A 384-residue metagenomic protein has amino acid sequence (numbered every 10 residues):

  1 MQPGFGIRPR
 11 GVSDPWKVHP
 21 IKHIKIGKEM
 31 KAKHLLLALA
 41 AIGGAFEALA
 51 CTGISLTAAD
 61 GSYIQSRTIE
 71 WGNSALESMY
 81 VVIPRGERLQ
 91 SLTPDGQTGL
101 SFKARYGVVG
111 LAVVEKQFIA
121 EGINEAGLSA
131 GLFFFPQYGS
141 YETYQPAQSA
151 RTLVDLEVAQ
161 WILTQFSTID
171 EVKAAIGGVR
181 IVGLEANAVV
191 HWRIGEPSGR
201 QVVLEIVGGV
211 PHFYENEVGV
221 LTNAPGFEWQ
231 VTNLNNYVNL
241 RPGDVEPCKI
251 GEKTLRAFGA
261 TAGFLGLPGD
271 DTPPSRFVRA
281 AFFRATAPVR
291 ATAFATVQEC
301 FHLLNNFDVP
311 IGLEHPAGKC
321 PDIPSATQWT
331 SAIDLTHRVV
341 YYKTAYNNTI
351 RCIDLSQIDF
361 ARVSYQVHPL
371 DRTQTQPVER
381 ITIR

Functional and structural regions predicted by a protein language model:
K28-L36: Bacterial N-terminal signal peptides that target proteins for export
A38, A48-L49: Cleavable N-terminal signal peptides
L49-I64, G72, S78, L184-A188 (+2 more regions): C-terminus-biased signal that marks the final domain/tail of proteins
T52-A147, A186: A contiguous strand-loop segment
G86-T93, T143-V179, Q366-P369: Compact, glycine/acidic-enriched structural inserts
I169, K173-I206: Aromatic- and glycine-enriched pocket-lining scaffold segments that form the walls of small-molecule binding clefts
